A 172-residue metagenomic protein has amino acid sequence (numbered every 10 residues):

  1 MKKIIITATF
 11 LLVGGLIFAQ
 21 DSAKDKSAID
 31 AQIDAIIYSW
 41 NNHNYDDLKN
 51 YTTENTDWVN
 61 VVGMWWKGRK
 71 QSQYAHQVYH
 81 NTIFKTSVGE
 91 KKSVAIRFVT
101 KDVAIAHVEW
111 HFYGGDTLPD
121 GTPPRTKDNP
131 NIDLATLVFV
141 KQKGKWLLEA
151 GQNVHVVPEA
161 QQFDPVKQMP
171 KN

Functional and structural regions predicted by a protein language model:
M1-A23: Bacterial Sec-dependent N-terminal signal peptides
I17-N50, E54, K167-N172: Short, low-complexity N-terminal intrinsically disordered segments enriched in polar/charged residues
I36, D47-K49, T56, G68 (+3 more regions): Hydrophobic pocket/interface hotspot
T52, V62, V108-F112, Q152-N153: A mature extracytoplasmic/lumenal domain signature
D57-K70, H80-K85: A short gly/proline-enriched turn/hairpin at secondary-structure junctions
Y74-R125, N172: Surface-exposed, charged secondary-structure patches
G89, N131-I132: Membrane-spanning beta-strands of outer-membrane beta-barrel proteins
D120-G121, V140-K143, L147-N172: Low-complexity, intrinsically disordered terminal/linker segments enriched in charged and Gly/Pro repeats
